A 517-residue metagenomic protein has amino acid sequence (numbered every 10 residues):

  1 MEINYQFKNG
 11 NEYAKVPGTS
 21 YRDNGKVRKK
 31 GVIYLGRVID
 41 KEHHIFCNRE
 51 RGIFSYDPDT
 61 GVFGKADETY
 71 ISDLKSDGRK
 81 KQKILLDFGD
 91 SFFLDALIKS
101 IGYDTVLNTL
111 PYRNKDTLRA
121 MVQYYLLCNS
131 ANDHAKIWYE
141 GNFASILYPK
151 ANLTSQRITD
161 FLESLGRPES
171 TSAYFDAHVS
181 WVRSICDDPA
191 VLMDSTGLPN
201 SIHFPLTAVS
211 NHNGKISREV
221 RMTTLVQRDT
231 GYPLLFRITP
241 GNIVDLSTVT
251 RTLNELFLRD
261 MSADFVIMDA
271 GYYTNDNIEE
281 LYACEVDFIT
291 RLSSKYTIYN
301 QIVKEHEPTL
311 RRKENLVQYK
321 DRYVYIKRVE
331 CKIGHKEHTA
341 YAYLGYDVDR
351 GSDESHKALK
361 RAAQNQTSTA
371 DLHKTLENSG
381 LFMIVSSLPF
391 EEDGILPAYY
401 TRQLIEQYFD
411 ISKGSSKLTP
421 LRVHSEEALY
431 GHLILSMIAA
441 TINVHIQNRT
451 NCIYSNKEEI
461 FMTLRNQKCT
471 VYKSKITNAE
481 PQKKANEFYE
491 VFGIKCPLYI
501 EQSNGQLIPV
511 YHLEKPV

Functional and structural regions predicted by a protein language model:
M1-L192, T196-S201, T224-R237, N242 (+3 more regions): Dynamic "connector" segments at or just before major functional cores
N9-E12, G214-R221, D229, E377-S379 (+1 more regions): Short, flexible loop/turn motifs enriched in small residues
D23, N142-K150, P168, S184-I185 (+5 more regions): Secondary-structure transition/capping motifs at alpha-helix termini and the adjoining loop/turn into the next element
S180, L246-A263, N275: Short, basic/hydrophobic alpha-helical segments
R218, L235-I238, C284-A398, N466-V517: An anionic, glycine-rich sequence signature occurring as long contiguous blocks
I267-D276, S294-T297, E427-L429: Acidic, metal-coordinating catalytic cores used for nucleic-acid/nucleotide bond scission and strand-transfer chemistry
G394-R422: Short amphipathic alpha-helical "interface-anchor" segments enriched in bulky aromatics
S425-I446: Basic, amphipathic alpha-helical segments enriched in Lys/Arg and hydrophobic/aromatic residues
